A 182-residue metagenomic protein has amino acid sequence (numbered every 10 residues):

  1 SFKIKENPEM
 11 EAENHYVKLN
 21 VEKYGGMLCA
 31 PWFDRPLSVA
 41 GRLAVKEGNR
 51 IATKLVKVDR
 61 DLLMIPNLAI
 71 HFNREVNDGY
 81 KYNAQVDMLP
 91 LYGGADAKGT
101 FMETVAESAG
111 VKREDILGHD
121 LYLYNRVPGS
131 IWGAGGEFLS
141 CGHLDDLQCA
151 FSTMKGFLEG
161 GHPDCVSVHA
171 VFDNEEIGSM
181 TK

Functional and structural regions predicted by a protein language model:
S1-K182: N-terminal hydrophobic/helix-forming segments and targeting peptides
